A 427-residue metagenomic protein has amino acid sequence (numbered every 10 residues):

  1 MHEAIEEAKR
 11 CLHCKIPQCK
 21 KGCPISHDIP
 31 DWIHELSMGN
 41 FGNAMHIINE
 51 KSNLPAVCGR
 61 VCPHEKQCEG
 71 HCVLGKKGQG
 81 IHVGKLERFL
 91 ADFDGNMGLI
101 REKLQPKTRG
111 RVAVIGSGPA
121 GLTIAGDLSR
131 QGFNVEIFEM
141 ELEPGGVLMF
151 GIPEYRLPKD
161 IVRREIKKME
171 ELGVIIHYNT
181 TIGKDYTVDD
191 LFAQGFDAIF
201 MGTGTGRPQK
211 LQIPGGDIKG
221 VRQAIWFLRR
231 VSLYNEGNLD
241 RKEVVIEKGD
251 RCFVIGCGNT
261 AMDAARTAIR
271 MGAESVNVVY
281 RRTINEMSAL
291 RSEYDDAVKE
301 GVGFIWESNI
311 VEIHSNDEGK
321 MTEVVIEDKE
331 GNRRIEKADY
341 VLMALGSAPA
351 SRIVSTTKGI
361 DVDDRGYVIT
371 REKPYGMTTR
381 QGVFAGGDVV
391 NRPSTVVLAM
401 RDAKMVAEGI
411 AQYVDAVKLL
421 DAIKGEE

Functional and structural regions predicted by a protein language model:
M1-E7, D28-R60, K77-L104, V231-S232: Ferredoxin-type iron-sulfur electron-transfer modules in oxidoreductases and energy-metabolism complexes
H13-M38, V57-L90, E136, E143 (+1 more regions): Iron-sulfur cluster-binding cysteine motifs and their immediate structural context in ferredoxin-like electron-transfer
P106, R111-I115, R163-I213, E312-M321 (+1 more regions): Feature captures the FAD/FMN-dependent oxidoreductase FAD-binding
R111-E136, M262-I269: N-terminal Rossmann-like FAD-binding beta1-loop-alpha1 element of flavoenzymes
G116-P119, C257-G258, D388: Glycine-rich Rossmann-fold phosphate-binding loop(s) that bind the pyrophosphate of adenine dinucleotide cofactors
N134-I137, E141-L172, I176, A265-E312 (+1 more regions): Rossmann-like dinucleotide-binding cores of NAD(P)H-dependent redox enzymes
D217-G249, K337-P393: FAD-site-proximal beta/loop scaffold in flavoenzymes
A264, V389-D415, L420: A conserved FAD-binding loop/helix module that cradles the flavin
